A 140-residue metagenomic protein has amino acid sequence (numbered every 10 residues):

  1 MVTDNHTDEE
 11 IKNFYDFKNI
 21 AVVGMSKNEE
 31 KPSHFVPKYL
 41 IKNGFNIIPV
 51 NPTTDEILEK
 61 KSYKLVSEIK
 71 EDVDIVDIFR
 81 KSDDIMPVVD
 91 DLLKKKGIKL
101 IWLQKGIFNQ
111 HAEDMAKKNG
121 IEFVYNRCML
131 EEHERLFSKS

Functional and structural regions predicted by a protein language model:
M1-R80, M86-S140: Structural/interface elements that position substrates and couple domains in central-metabolism enzymes
